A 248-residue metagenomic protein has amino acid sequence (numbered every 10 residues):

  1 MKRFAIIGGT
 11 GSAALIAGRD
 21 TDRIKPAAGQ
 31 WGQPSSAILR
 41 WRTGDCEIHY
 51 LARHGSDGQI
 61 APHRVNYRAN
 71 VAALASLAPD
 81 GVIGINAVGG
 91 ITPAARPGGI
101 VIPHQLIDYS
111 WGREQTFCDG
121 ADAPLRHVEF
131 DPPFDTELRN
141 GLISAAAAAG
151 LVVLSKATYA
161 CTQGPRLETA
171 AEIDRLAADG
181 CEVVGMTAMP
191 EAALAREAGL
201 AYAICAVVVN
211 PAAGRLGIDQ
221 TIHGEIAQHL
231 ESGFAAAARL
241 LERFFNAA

Functional and structural regions predicted by a protein language model:
M1-F130: Metabolite-binding pocket within alpha/beta catalytic cores that recognizes anionic/polar moieties
G58-H63, A160-Q163, G180-C181: Short, flexible loop segments at the rims of nucleotide/cofactor-binding pockets, characterized by
V71, I173, M189-A192: Generic hydrophobic/aromatic pocket-lining and core-packing "Φ" positions
A75-A78, A94, D179, A193-A201: Alpha-helix C-terminal capping segments
P132-A178: Active-site rim beta-loop-alpha module in soluble metabolic enzymes
M186-G224: Zn-dependent metallopeptidase/amidohydrolase metal-coordination segment
A212-A248: His/Asp/Glu-rich mid-to-C-terminal helical/loop segments that flank catalytic regions of hydrolases
